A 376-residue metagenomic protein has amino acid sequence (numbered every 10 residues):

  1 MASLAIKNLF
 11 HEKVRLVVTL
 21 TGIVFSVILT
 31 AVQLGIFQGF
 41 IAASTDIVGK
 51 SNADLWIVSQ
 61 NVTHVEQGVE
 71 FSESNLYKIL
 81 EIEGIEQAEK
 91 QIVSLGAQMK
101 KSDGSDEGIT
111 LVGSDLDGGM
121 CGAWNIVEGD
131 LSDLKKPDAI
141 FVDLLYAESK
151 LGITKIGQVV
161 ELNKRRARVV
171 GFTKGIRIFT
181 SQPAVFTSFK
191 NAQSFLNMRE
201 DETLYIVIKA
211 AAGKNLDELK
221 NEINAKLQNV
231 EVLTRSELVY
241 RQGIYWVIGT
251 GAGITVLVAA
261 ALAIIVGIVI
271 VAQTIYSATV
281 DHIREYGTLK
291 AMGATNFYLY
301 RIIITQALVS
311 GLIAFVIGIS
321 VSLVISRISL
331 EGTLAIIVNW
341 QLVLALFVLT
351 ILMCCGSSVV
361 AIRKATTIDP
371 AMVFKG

Functional and structural regions predicted by a protein language model:
L9-F25: Membrane-interface helix starts
I28-L55: Alpha-helical transmembrane segments
E73-I82, E86-K136, E161-N163, F186-F189: The feature marks short, hydrophobic/small-residue-biased sequence motifs that occur predominantly
C121-W124, D130, F141-L233: Basic-flanked hydrophobic alpha-helices used for secretion and membrane insertion
L219-V269, A278-I283, F297, R301 (+1 more regions): Peri-transmembrane interface segments
A263, Y276, R284-S329, A345 (+1 more regions): Transmembrane alpha-helical interface segments in multi-pass membrane proteins
L323-A345, V373-K375: Short juxtamembrane loops and helix-capping segments at transmembrane helix boundaries of multi-pass membrane proteins
L342-G376: C-terminal membrane-exit region of the final transmembrane helix in multipass inner-membrane proteins
